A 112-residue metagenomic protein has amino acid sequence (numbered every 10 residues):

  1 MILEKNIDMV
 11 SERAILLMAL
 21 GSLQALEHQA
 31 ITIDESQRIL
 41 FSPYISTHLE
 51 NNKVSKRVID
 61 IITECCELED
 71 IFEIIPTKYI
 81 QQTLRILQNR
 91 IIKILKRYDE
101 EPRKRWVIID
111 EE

Functional and structural regions predicted by a protein language model:
M1-E112: Acidic, Ser/Pro/Thr-rich low-complexity regulatory regions and the short amphipathic helical interaction modules they
